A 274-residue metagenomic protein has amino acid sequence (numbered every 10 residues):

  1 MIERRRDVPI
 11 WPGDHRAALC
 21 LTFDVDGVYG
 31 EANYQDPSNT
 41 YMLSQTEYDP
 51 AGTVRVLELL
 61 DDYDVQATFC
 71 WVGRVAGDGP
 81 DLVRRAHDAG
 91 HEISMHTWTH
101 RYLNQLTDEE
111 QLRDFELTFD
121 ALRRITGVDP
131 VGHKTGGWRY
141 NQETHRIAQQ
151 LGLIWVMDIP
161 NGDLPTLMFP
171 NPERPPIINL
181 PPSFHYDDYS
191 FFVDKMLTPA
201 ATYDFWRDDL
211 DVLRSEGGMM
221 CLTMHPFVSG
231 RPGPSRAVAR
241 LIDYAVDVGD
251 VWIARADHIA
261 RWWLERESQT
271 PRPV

Functional and structural regions predicted by a protein language model:
M1-G132, G137-I178, A200-L222, G230-V274: Catalytic alpha-helical scaffold of carbohydrate-active enzymes acting on polysaccharides/glycoconjugates
P130, Y189-P199, P226-F227: Surface-exposed cleft-lining segments at the edges of enzyme active sites
P172-S190: A structural motif
